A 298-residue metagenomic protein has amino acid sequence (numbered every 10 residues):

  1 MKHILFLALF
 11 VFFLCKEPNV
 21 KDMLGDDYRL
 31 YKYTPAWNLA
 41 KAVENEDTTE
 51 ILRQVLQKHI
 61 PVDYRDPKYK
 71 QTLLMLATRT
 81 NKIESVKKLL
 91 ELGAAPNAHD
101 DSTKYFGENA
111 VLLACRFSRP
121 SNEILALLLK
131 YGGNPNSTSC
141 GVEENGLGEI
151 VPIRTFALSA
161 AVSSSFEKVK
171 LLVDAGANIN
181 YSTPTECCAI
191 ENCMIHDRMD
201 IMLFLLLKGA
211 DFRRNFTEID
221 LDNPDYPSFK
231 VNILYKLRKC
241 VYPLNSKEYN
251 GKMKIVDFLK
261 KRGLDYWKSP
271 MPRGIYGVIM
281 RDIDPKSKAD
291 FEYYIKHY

Functional and structural regions predicted by a protein language model:
K2-L7: Sec-dependent signal peptide recognition, specifically the positively charged N-region followed immediately by
F13-L14: C-terminal motif of bacterial Sec signal peptides marking the signal peptidase cleavage site
P18-N38, Y131, A175, L207-Y298: Ankyrin-repeat-protein effector appendages
N19-G25, E50-H59, S139-N145: Repeat-mediated protein-protein interaction surfaces in helical alpha-solenoids
R29-K41, Y64-M75, H99-R116, T138-A161 (+3 more regions): Ankyrin-repeat boundary/"N-cap" motif
E46-D47, N81, S118-P120, S164-S165 (+1 more regions): Ankyrin-repeat intra-repeat helix-capping/turn positions
E50-I51, E84-S85, P120-I124, E167-K168 (+2 more regions): Conserved ankyrin/ankyrin-like repeat signature
R53-P61, K87-P96, A126-P135, K170-I179 (+2 more regions): Ankyrin repeat domain, specifically the short helix-to-loop turn at the C-terminus of the second helix of each repeat
